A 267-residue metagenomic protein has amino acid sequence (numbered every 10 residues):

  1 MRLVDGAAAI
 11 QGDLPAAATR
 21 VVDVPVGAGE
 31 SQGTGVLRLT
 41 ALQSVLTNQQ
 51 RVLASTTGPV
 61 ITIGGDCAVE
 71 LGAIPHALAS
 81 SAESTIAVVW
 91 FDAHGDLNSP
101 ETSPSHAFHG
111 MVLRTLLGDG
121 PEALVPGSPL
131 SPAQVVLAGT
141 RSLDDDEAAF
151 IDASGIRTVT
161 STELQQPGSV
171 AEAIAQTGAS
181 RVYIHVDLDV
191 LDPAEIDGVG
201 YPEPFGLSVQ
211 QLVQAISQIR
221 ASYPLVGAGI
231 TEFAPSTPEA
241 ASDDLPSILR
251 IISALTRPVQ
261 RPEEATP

Functional and structural regions predicted by a protein language model:
M1-I61, A73, A79-E83, D152-P267: Catalytic cores of soluble, metal-dependent hydrolases
G6, H109-V112, E147, S169: Internal, well-ordered alpha-helical segments in soluble enzyme and binding-protein domains
P59-P126, Q134, Y223: Active-site histidine-anchored catalytic micro-motif
T62-G65, V89-D92, A138-G139, H185-V186 (+1 more regions): Short beta-strand segments
V69, A93-L97, S142, L188-V190 (+1 more regions): Short, glycine/acidic-enriched loop or turn micro-motifs at the edges of active sites
W90-A93, L117, L137-S142, T160-T162 (+1 more regions): Short, structured patches in soluble enzyme cores that scaffold and shape functional sites
T102-V112, F150-T158, E203: Short, surface-exposed, charged loop/turn segments at secondary-structure junctions
L143-A149: Short, glycine/polar-rich helix-capping loops at beta-to-alpha or helix-loop-helix junctions that flank or form
